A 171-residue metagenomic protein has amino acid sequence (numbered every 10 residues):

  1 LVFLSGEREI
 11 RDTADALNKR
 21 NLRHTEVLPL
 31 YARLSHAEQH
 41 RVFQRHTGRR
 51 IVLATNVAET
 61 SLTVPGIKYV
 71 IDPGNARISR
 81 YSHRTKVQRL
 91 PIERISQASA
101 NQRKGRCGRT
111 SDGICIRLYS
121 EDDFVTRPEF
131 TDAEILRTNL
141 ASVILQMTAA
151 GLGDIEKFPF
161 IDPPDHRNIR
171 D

Functional and structural regions predicted by a protein language model:
L1-D171: P-loop NTPase motor module signature
